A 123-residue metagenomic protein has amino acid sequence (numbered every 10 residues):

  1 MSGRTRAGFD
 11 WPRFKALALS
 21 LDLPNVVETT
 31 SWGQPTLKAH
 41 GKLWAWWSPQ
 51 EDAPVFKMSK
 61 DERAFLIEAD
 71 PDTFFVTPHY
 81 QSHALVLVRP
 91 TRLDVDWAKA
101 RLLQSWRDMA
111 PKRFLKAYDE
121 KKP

Functional and structural regions predicted by a protein language model:
M1-P123: Charge-dense, helix-prone N-terminal extensions
